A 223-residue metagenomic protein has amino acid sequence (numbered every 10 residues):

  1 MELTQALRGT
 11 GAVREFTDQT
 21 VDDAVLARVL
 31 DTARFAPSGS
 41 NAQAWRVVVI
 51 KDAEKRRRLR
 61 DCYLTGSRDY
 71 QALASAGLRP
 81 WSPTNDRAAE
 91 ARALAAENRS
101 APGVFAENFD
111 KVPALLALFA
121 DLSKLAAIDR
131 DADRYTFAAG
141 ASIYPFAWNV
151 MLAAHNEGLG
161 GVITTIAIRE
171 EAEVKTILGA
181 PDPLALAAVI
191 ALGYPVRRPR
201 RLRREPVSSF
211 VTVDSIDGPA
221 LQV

Functional and structural regions predicted by a protein language model:
M1-A24, R28: Short acidic N-proximal helix/loop "leader" segments that mark the beginning of a domain or an inter-domain linker
Q5-V13, N85-D86, A185-V223: C-terminal helix-cap and adjacent tail motif
E15-F16, R46, G160-T164: Short catalytic-loop micro-motif centered on adjacent basic/acidic residues
V29-R34, L116-T176: Small-aliphatic-rich amphipathic alpha-helix that forms the alpha element of a beta-alpha
F35-N41: Glycine-rich phosphate/pyrophosphate-binding beta-alpha loops
N41-A44, A74, D110-V112, A185: Short, basic and Ser/Thr-rich N-terminal targeting/leader segments
V49-G140: Glycine/small-residue-rich phosphate/adenosyl-binding loop
K175-D182, R200-L202: Short proline/glycine-enriched turn/loop segments at secondary-structure junctions
